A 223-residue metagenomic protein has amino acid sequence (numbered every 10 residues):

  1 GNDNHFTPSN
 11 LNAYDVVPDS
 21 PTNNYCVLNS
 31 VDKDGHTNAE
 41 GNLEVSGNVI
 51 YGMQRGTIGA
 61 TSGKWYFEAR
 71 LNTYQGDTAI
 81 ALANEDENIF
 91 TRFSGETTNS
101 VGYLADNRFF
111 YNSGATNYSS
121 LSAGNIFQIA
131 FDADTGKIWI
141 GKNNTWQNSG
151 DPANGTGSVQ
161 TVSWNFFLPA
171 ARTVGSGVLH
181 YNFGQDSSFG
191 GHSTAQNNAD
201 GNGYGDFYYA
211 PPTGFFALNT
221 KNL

Functional and structural regions predicted by a protein language model:
G1-L223: PRY/SPRY (B30.2) beta-sandwich protein-interaction domains and their adjacent Ser/Pro/Gly-rich low-complexity linkers
